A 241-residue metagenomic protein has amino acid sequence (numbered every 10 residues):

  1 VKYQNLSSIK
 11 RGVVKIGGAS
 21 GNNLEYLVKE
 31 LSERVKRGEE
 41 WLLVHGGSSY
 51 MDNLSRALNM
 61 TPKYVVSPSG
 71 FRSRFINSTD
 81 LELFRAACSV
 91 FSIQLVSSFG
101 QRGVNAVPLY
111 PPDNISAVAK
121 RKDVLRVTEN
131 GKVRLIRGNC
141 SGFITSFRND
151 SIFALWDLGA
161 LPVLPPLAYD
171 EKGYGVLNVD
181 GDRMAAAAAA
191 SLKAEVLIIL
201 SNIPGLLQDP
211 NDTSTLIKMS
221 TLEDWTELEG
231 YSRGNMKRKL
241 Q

Functional and structural regions predicted by a protein language model:
V1-Q241: Nucleotide/pyrophosphate-binding catalytic subdomain
